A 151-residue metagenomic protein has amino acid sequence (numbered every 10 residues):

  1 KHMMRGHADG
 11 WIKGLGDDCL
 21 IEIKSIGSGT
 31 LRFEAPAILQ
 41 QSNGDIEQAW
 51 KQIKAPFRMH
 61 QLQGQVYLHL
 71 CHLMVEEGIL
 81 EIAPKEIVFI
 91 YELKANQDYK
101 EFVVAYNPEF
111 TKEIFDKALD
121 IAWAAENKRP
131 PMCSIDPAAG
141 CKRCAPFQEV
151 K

Functional and structural regions predicted by a protein language model:
K1, I12-G14, Y91-A95: Short acidic, glycine-rich loop/turn motifs
H2, A8, I79-E81: A generic structural signal for short, solvent-exposed coil/turn residues that cap or connect secondary-structure
M3, D9-R32: Active-site beta-strand-loop-beta-strand hairpin of nuclease catalytic cores that positions key catalytic residues
M3-R5, G16-D18, P84-E86, N96-Q97: Coil-to-beta-strand transition motifs
G6-H7, Q63: Short, hydrophobic/aromatic alpha-helical segments in well-folded domains
A8-D9, K151: Short N-terminal signal/transit or membrane-insertion segments and the immediately adjacent low-complexity/disordered
F33-E47, K51-Q61, V66-K151: Metal-dependent nuclease catalytic regions and adjoining charged, substrate-binding loops involved in nucleic-acid end
